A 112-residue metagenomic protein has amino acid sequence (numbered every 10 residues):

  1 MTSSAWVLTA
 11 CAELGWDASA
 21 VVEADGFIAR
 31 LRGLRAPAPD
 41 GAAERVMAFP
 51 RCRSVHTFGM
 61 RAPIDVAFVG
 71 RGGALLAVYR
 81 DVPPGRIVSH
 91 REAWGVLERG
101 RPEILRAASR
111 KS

Functional and structural regions predicted by a protein language model:
M1-S112: Compact, glycine-rich, soluble single-domain proteins
